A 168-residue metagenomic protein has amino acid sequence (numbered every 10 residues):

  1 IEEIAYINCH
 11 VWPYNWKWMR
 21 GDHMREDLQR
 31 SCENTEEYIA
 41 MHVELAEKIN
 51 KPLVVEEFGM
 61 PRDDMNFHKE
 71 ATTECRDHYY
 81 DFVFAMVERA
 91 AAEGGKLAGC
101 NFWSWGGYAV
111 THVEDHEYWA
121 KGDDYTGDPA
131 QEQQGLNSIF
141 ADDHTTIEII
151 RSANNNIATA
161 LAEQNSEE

Functional and structural regions predicted by a protein language model:
I1-E3, N34, M65-E168: Aromatic-rich peripheral "rim/lid" segments of glycoside hydrolase catalytic domains that contact and position glycan
I1-N66: Glycoside hydrolase catalytic-domain groove-lining segments
